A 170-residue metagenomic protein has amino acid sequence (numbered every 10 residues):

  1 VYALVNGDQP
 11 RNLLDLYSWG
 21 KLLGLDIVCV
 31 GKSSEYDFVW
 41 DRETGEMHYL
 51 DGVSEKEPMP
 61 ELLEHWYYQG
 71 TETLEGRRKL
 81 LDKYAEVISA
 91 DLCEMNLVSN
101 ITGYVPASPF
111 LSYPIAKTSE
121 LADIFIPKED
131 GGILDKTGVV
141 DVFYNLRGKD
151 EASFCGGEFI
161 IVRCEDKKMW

Functional and structural regions predicted by a protein language model:
Y2-G157: Core active-site phosphate/anionic-ligand binding loop and the adjoining beta-turn-alpha structural block in enzyme
F154, F159, C164-W170: Conserved mixed alpha/beta catalytic, RNA-binding, or beta-rich assembly cores of soluble enzyme, regulatory
